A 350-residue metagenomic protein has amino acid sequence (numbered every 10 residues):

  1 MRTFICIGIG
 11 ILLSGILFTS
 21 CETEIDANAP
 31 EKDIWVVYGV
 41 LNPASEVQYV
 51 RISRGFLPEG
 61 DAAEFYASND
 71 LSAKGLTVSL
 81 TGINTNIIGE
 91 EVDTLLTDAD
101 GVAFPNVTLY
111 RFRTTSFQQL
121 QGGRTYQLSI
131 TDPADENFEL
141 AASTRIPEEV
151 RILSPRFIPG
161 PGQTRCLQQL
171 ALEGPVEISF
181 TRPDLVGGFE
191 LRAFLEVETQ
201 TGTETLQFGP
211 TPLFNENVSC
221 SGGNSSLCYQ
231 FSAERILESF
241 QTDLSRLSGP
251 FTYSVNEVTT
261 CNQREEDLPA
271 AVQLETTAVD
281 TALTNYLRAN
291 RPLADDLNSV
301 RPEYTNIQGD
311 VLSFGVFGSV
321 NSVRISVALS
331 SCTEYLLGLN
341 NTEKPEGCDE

Functional and structural regions predicted by a protein language model:
M1-F4, T23: Positively charged n-region of N-terminal signal peptides that target proteins for export
C6-L12: Sec-dependent N-terminal signal peptides
L17-S20: C-terminal motif of bacterial Sec signal peptides marking the signal peptidase cleavage site
E22-E350: A sequence/structural signal for flexible, mid-protein segments enriched in small/helix-disrupting residues
